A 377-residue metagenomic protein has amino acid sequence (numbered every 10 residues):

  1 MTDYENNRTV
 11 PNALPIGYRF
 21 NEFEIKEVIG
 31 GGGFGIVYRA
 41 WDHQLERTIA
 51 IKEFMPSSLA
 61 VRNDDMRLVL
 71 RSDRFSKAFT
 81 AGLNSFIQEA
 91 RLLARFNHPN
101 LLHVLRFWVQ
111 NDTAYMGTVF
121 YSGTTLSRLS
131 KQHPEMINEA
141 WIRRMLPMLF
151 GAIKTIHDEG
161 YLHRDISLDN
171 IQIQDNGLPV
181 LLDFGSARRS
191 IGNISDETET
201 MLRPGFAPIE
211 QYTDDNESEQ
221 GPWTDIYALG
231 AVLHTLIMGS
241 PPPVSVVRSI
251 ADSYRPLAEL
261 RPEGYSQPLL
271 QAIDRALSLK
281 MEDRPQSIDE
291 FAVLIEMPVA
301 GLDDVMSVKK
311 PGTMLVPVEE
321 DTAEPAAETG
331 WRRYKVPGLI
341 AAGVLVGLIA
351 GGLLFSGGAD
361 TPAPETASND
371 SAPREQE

Functional and structural regions predicted by a protein language model:
K26-G32, V37: Protein kinase glycine-rich loop
N63-R95: AlphaC helix of the eukaryotic protein kinase fold
F107: Activation-segment/catalytic-loop signature of the eukaryotic protein kinase fold
N111-T125, L129: Conserved short submotifs of the Hanks-type protein kinase catalytic core that shape the nucleotide-binding pocket
M145-L146: Activation segment signature within eukaryotic-like protein kinase domains
L149-Y161: Protein kinase catalytic-loop region centered on the HRD/HxD motif
S186-A187: Activation segment
G205-G301: C-terminal lobe helix-coil module of Hanks-type protein kinase domains
